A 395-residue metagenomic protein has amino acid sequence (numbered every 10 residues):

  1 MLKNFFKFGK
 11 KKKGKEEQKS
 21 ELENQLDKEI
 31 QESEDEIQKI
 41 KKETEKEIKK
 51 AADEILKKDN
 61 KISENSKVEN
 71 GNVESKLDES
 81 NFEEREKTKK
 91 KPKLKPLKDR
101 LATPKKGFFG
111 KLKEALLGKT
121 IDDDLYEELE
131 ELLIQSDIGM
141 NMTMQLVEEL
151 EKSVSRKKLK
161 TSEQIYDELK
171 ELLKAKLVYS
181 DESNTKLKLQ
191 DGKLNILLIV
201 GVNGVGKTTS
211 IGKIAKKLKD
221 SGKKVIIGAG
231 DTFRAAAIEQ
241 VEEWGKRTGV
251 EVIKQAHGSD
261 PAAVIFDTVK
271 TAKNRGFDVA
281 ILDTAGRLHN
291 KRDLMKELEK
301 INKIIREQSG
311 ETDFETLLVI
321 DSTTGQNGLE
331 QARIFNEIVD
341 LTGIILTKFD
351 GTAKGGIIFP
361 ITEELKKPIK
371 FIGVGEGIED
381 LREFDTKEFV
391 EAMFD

Functional and structural regions predicted by a protein language model:
M1-K176, S183-K186, Q190-K193: Non-catalytic terminal/linker segments enriched in charged/polar, low-complexity residues
K170, K174-D395: P-loop/Walker A NTP-binding module and the surrounding RecA-like catalytic core of P-loop NTPases
